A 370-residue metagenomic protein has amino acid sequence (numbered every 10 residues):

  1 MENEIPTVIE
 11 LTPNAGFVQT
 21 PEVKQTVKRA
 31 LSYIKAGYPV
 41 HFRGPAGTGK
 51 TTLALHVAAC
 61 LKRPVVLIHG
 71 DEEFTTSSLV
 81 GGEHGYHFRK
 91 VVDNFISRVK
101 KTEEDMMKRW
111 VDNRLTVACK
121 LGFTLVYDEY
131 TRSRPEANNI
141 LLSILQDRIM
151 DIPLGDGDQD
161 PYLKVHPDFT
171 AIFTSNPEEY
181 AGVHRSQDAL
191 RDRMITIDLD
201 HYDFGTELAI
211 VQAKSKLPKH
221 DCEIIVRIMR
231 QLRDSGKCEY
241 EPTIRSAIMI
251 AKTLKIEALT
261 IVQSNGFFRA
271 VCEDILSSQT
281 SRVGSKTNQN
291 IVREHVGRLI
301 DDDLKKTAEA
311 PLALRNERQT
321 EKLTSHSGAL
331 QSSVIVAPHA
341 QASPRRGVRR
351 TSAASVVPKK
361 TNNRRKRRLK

Functional and structural regions predicted by a protein language model:
M1-K370: C-terminal regulatory/interaction module of P-loop NTP-utilizing enzymes
